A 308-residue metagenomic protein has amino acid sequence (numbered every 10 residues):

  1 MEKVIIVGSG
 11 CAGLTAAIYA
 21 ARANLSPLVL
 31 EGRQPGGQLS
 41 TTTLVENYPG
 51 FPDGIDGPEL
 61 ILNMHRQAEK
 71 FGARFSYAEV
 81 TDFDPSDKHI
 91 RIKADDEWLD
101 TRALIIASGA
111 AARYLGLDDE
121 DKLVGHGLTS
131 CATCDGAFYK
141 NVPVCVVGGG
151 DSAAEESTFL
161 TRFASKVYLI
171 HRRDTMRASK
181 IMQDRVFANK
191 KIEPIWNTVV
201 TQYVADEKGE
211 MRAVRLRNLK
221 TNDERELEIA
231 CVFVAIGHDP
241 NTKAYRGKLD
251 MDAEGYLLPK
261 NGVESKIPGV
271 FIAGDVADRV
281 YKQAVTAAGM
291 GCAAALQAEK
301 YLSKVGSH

Functional and structural regions predicted by a protein language model:
M1-K3, Y77-A78, K140-V142, N197 (+2 more regions): Phosphate-coordination loops involved in phosphoryl transfer and adenosine-cofactor binding
E2-F71, V142, A154-K180, F187 (+1 more regions): Beta1-alpha1 glycine-rich phosphate/pyrophosphate-binding loop at the start of Rossmann-like nucleotide-binding domains
G10-C11, Q34, A110-A112, D151-S152 (+1 more regions): Residue-level detector of alpha-helix initiation sites
R33, L39-T41, L115-D119, Y245: Conserved catalytic-core motifs of eukaryotic protein kinase domains, centered on the activation segment
A68-D87, R91-K93, L99, R162-K260 (+1 more regions): A Rossmann-like FAD-binding core segment of flavoenzymes
F75-F138: Glycine/small-residue-rich loop that forms an oxyanion/phosphate-binding "nest" at active or ligand-binding sites
G116, K122-F138, A235-Y281, T286 (+2 more regions): FAD-site-proximal beta/loop scaffold in flavoenzymes
